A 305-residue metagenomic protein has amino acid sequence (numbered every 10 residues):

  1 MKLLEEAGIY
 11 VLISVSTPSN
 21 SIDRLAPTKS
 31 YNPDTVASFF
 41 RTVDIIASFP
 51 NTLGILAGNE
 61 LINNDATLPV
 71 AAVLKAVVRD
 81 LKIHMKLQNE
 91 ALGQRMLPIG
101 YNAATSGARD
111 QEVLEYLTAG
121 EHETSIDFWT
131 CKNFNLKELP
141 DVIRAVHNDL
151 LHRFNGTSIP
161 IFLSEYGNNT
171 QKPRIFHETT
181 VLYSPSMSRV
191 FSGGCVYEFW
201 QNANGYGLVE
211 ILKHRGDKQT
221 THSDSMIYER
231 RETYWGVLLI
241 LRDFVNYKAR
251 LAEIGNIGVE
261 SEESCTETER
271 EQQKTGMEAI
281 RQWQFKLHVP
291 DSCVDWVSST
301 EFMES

Functional and structural regions predicted by a protein language model:
M1, T17-S21, G58-N64, A104-A108 (+3 more regions): Solvent-exposed loop/turn segments at secondary-structure junctions within structured extracellular/periplasmic domains
M1-E6, F40-V43: Active-site-adjacent substrate/metal-binding segments within catalytic domains of carbohydrate-active enzymes
V11-V15, L53-A57, I99-Y101, D127-C131 (+2 more regions): Hydrophobic faces of well-ordered beta-strands that scaffold small-molecule active sites in alpha/beta enzyme cores
I13, T17-R41: Active-site-adjacent "subsite" loops/lids of carbohydrate-active enzymes
A37-F40, D44, P50, A72-R79 (+3 more regions): Solvent-exposed, polar/charged alpha-helical surfaces in well-ordered, non-transmembrane soluble domains, broadly
F39-A71, G100: Active-site groove signature of glycoside hydrolases
P69-L182: Noncatalytic carbohydrate-binding groove/subsite architecture in carbohydrate-active enzymes
I175-V289, V297-T300: Substrate-binding cleft of secreted/luminal carbohydrate-active enzymes
